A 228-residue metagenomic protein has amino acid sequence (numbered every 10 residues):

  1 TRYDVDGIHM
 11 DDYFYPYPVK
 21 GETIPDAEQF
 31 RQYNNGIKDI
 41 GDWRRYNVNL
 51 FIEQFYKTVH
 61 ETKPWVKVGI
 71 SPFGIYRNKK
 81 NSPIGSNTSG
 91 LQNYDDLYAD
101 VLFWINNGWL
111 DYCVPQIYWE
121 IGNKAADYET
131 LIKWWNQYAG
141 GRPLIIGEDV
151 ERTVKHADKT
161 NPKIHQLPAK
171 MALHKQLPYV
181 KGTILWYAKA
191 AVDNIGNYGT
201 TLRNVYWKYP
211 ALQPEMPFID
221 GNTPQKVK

Functional and structural regions predicted by a protein language model:
T1-W109, Y118: Polysaccharide-binding and catalytic clefts of secreted carbohydrate-active enzymes
V19-K20, K80, K124-A125, N194-I195: Short glycine-/acidic-enriched loop or helix-start segments at secondary-structure transitions that form or flank
V48-E53, D96-Y98, D127-I132, K163-K170: Well-ordered, non-membrane alpha-helical segments in soluble/globular domains
F55-V59, W135, A139, H174: Hydrophobic, Leu/Ile/Phe/Ala-enriched alpha-helical segments that form helix-helix packing faces
W65-S89, L131-K170: Active-site clefts of carbohydrate-active enzymes
Y98-K124, G140-I219: Substrate-binding cleft of secreted/luminal carbohydrate-active enzymes
G221-V227: Proline-enriched interdomain boundary motifs that mark the N-terminal boundary and often initiate the first structured
